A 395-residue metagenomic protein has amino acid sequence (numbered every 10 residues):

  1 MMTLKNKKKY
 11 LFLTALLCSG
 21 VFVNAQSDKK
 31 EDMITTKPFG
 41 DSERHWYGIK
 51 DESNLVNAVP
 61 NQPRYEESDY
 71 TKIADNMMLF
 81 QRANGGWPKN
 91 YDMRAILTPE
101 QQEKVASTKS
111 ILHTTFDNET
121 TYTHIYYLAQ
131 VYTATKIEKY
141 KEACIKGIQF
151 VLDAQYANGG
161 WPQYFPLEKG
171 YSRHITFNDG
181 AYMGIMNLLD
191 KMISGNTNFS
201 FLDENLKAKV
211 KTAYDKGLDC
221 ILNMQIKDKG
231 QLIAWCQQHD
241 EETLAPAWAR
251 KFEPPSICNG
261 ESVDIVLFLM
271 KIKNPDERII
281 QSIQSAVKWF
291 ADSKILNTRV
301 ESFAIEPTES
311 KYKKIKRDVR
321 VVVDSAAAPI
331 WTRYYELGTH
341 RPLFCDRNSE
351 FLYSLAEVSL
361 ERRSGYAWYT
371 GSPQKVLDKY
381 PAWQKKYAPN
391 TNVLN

Functional and structural regions predicted by a protein language model:
M1-D28: Bacterial Sec-dependent N-terminal signal peptides
S27-I73, K191-K216, T243-A249, E253 (+1 more regions): Terminal, non-catalytic domain-edge segments
A58-Y122, Y127: N-terminal carbohydrate-binding/catalytic regions of secreted carbohydrate-active enzymes
I73-G85, A143-G160, V210-G230, S282-R299: Long, well-ordered core segments of solenoidal/helical folds
A74-D75, N90-D92, Q101, M183-N187 (+2 more regions): Mature extracytoplasmic or organellar-lumen-exposed domains after removal of signal/transit peptides
F80, V131-A134, A154, M192-G195 (+2 more regions): Residue-level signature of the C-terminal ends
L97-F116, A157-F177, E241-P254, P275: A cross-kingdom feature marking solvent-exposed beta-strand/loop segments within repeated, beta-rich binding/scaffold
K141, I145-I148, L152, K169 (+2 more regions): Eukaryote-skewed repeat-based solenoidal scaffolds used as protein-protein interaction platforms, primarily
